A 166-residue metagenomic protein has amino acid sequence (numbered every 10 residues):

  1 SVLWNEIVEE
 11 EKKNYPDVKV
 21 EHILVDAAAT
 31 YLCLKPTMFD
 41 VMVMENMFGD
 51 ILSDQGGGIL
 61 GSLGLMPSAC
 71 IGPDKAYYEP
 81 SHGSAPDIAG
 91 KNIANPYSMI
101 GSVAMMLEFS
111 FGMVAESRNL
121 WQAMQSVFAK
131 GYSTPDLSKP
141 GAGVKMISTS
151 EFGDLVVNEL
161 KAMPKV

Functional and structural regions predicted by a protein language model:
S1, P96-I100, T149: Short alpha-helical patches at coil-to-helix transitions and adjacent helical residues in well-structured domains
S1-D26, D40-V41: Glycine-rich phosphate/diphosphate-binding loop of Rossmann-like nucleotide-binding domains
Y15-I23, G112-N119, A129-P140, V166: Flexible, glycine/charged-enriched surface loops at secondary-structure junctions
V20, V25, A29, L34-F39 (+1 more regions): A glycine- and small/hydrophobic-rich beta-loop-beta segment that serves as a flexible "lid/hinge" or phosphate-binding
Y31-Y132: Glycine-rich phosphate/nucleotide-binding loop
Q125-V166: Glycine-rich phosphate/pyrophosphate-binding loop and the adjoining helix
